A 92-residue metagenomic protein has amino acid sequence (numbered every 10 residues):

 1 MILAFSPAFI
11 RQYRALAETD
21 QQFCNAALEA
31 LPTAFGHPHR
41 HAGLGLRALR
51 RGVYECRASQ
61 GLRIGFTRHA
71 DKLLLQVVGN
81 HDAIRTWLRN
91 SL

Functional and structural regions predicted by a protein language model:
M1-E29: Arg/Lys-rich, positively charged N-terminal/basic patches that mediate binding to nucleic acids
I2, R14-A15, Q21, Y54-L92: Enriched for short, Lys/Arg-rich terminal
L3, Q22-N25, H39-G43, V78: Non-catalytic, surface-exposed connector residues within folded enzymatic/regulatory domains
A8, A48-L49, H69-A70: Short glycine-enriched loop/turn motifs at secondary-structure junctions
F9, H37-A42, D71, V77: Preference for short coil/turn "hinge" residues that link or interrupt alpha-helices
Q12, A27-A30, A34, W87 (+1 more regions): Residues that form generic nucleotide/phosphate-binding pockets
A30-R57: A short, surface-exposed loop/turn module that caps and links secondary-structure elements
